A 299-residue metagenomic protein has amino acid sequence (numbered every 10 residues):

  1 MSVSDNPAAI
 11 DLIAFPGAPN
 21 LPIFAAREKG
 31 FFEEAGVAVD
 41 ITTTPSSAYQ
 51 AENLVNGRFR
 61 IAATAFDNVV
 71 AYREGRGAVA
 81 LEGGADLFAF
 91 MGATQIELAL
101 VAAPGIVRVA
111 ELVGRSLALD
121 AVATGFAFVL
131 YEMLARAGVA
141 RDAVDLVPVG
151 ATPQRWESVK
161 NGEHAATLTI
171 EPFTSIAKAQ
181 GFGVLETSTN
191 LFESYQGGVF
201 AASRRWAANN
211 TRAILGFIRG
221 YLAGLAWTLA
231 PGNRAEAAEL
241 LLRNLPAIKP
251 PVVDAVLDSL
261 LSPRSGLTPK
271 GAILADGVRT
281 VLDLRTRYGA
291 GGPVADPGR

Functional and structural regions predicted by a protein language model:
S2-A140, L146-V149, A165-E171, S194: Short, glycine-/small- and polar/acidic-enriched structural segments that line small-molecule recognition paths
E28, E33, A135, K178 (+2 more regions): Short polybasic/polar patches that bind polyanions
G30, E52, N56, A110 (+8 more regions): Solvent-exposed, polar/charged alpha-helical surfaces in well-ordered, non-transmembrane soluble domains, broadly
E74-L87, T152, W227-E236, R264-L267: Short, charged helix-to-loop "capping" segments that act as catalytic/coupling loops
Q154-P246: Pocket-lining segment of extracytoplasmic ligand-binding domains
A208-P293: Secondary-structure end/capping motifs
P293-R299: Hinge/cleft segment of the Venus flytrap/periplasmic-binding protein
